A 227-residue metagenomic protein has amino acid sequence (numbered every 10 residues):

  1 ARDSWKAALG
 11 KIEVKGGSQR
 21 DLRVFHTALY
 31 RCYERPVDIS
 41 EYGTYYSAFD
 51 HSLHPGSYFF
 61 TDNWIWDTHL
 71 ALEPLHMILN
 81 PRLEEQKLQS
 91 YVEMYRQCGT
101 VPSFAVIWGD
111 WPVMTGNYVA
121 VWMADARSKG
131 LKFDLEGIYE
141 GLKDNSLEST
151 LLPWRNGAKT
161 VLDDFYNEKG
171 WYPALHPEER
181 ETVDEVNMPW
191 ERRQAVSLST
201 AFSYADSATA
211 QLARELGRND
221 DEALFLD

Functional and structural regions predicted by a protein language model:
A1-F60, V101-S103, K132, E136 (+1 more regions): Acidic/polar, glycine-enriched structural segments that form the non-catalytic walls/loops of the carbohydrate-binding
I12-R20, F59-N63, L75-L79, W111 (+3 more regions): Conserved aromatic-histidine-acidic binding/catalytic patches
G16, Y42, K87, D220-F225: Surface-exposed patches in mature extracellular/periplasmic domains of secreted proteins
F25-S40, F60-E85, V121-K129, S207-R218: Alpha-helical support elements that line or immediately flank enzyme active sites and cofactor-binding pockets
H26-Y45, E85-Q89, K159-Y172: An acidic intrinsically disordered interaction segment
D50, Y58-I65, H69-L70, H76 (+2 more regions): Long, structured ligand/cofactor-binding scaffold of large enzymes
Y91, Y95-N219, L224-F225: Active-site cavity-forming subdomains of large catalytic enzyme subunits
